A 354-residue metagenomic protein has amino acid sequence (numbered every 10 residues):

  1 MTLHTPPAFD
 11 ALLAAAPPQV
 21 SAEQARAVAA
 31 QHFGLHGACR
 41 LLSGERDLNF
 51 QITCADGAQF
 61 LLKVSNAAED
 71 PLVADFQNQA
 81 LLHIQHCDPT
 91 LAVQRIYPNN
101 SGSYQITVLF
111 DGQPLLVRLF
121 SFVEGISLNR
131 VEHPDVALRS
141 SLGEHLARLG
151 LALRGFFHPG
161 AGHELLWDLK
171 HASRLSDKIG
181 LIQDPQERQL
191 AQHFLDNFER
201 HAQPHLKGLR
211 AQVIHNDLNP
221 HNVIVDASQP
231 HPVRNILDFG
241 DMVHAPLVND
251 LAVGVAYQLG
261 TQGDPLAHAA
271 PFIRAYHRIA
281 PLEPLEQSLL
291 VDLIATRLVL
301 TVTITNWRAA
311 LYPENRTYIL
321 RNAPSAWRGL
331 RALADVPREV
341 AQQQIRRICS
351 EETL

Functional and structural regions predicted by a protein language model:
M1-L35: Juxta-kinase regulatory segment immediately upstream of eukaryotic protein kinase catalytic domains
L3, L181, T301-L354: ATP/Mg2+ or Mg2+-diphosphate-binding catalytic cores that bind nucleotide phosphates or diphosphates via glycine-rich
Q19-A29, G155-H158, R174-N216, D226-S228 (+1 more regions): An alpha-helical support segment within catalytic cores of ATP-dependent transferases
E45-G57, L61-L62, I96, E199-N249 (+1 more regions): Active-site acidic catalytic loop and adjacent metal/ATP-binding pocket of ATP-dependent phosphoryl transfer enzymes
V64-G112, V131, V136-S140: A conserved alpha-helical element in kinase catalytic cores
N100, V131-Q189, A211, L293 (+1 more regions): A cross-family kinase active-site recognition segment
G102, Q113, V117-V131, A172-I182 (+1 more regions): A glycine-centered beta->alpha junction motif in the catalytic cores of kinase/phosphotransferase enzymes
L247-P281, A295-P313: Active-site activation/catalytic loop segments of kinase-like enzymes and analogous catalytic loops in related
